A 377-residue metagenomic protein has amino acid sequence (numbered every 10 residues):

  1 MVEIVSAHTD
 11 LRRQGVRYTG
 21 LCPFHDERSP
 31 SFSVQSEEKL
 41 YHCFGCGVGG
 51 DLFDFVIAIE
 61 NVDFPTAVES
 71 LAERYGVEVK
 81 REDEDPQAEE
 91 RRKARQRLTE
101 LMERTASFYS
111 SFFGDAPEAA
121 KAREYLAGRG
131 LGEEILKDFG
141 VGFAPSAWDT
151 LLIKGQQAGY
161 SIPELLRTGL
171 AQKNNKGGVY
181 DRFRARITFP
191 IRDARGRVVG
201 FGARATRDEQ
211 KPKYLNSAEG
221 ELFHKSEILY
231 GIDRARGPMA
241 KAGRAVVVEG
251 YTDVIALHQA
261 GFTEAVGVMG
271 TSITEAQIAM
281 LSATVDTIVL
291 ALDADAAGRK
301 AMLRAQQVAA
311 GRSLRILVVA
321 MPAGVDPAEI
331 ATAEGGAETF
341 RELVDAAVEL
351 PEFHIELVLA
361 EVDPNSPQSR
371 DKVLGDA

Functional and structural regions predicted by a protein language model:
M1-D85, E89, E334: N-terminal structured subdomain of primase-like DNA metabolism proteins
Q14, Q87-S107, P145-I288, M302: Phosphate-handling DNA/RNA-contact segment within nucleic-acid enzymes
F53, A245-V247, V285-A297, V319-A320: Acidic beta-strand-to-loop metal/phosphate-binding motif
A58-V77, A185-A205, E329, A333 (+1 more regions): Structured, non-catalytic alpha/beta "coupling" segments that mediate domain-domain communication and provide generic
T66-K121: Conserved active-site segments centered on acidic
D83-E84, L136-K137, V141-F143, A147: Terminal amphipathic helices with adjacent charged low-complexity linkers/tails
L314-A377: C-terminal or mid-to-C-terminal helical accessory/interaction module adjacent to the motor/catalytic core
